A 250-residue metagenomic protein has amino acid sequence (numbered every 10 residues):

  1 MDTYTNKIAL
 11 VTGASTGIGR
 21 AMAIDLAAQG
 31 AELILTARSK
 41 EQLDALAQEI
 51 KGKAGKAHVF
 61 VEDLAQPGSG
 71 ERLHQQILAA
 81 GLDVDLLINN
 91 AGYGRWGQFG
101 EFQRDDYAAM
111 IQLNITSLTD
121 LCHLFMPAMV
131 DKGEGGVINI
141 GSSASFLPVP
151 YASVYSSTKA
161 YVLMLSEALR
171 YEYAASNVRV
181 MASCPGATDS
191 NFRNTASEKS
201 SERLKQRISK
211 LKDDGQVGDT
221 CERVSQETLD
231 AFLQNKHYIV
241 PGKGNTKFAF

Functional and structural regions predicted by a protein language model:
I8, S15-G17: Conserved glycine-rich cofactor-binding loop
Q29-L46: Conserved glycine-rich Rossmann-like NAD(P)H-binding loop of the short-chain dehydrogenase/reductase
E41, F60-R72, R104: The beta1-alpha1 cofactor-binding region of Rossmann-like NAD(H)/NADP(H)-dependent oxidoreductases
Q98-F99, D106-I111: Substrate-binding pocket helix/loop in short-chain dehydrogenase/reductase
C122, T158: Active-site helix of classical SDR
S142: Residue(s) in the substrate-gating loop at a strand-loop-helix junction that position the organic substrate next
Y171-K243: SDR active-site lid
